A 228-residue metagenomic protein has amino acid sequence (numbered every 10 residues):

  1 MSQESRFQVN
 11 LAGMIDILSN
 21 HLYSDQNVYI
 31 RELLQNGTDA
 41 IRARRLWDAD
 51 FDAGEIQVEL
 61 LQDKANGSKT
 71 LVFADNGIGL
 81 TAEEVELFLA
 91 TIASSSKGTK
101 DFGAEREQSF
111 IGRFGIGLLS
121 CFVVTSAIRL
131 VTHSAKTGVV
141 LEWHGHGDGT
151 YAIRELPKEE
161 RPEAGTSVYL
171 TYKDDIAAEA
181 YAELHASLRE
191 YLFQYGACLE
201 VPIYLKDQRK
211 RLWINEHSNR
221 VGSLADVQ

Functional and structural regions predicted by a protein language model:
M1-A182: GHKL (Bergerat-fold) ATPase N-terminal catalytic module, capturing the glycine-rich phosphate-binding loop and acidic
F110-G112, H144-G145, E160-Q228: Glycine/threonine-rich ATP-lid/beta-loop region of ATP-binding domains
